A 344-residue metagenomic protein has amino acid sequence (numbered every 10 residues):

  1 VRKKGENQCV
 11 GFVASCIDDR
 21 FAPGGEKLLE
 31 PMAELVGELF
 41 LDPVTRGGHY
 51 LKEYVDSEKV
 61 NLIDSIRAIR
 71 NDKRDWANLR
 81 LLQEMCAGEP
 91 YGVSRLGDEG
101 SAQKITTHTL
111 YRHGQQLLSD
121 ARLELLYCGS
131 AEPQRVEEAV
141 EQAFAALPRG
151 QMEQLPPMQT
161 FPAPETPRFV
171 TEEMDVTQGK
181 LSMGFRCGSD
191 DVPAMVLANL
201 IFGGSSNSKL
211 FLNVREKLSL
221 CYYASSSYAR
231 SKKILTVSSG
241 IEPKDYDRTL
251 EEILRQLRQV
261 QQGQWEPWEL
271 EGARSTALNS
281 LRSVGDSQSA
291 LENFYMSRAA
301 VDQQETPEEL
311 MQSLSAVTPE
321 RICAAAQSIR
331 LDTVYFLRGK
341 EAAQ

Functional and structural regions predicted by a protein language model:
V1, A102-G114, T166-P167, K217-A224 (+1 more regions): Short amphipathic beta-strand starts and helix->beta connectors
V1-D42, N61, R74-G97, R122-C128 (+4 more regions): M16 family metallopeptidases and their MPP-like homologs
M32, H113, V136-A139, A194 (+3 more regions): Hydrophobic side chains in well-ordered alpha-helices
D42-V55: Short secondary-structure capping/junction motifs at helix and strand boundaries
H49, T107-A143: Non-catalytic, conformational "gating/processing" segments within enzyme and secreted inhibitor domains
Q115, R122, E141, G150-F211: His/Glu-based metal-binding/catalytic segments typifying zinc-dependent metallopeptidases
A121, E132-T171, A324-Q344: Proteolytic maturation boundary segments
